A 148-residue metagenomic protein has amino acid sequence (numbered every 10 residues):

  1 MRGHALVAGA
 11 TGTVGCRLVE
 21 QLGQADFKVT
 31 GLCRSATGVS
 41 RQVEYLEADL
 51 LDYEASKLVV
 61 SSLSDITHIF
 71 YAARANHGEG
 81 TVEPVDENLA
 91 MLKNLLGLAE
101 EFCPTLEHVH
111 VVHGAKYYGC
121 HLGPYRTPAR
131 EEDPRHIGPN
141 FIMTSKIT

Functional and structural regions predicted by a protein language model:
R2-A25: N-terminal Rossmann NAD(P)H-binding glycine-rich loop of SDR-like oxidoreductase domains
H4, K28-V29, H108: Residues at the starts of beta-strands that form the adenosine-phosphate
A10, R34, G114: Cofactor-binding loop segments of dinucleotide-utilizing enzymes, especially the Rossmann-like FAD- and NAD(P)+-binding
G12, R74-N76, A115: Flexible cofactor-recognition loop at the NAD(P)H-binding site of Rossmann-like short-chain dehydrogenase/reductase
D26-G38: Conserved glycine-rich Rossmann-like NAD(P)H-binding loop of the short-chain dehydrogenase/reductase
T37-N94, E100: NAD(P)H-binding glycine-rich loop region in Rossmannoid oxidoreductase-like domains and their noncatalytic homologs
T67-Y71, E83-D86, A90-F141: Conserved Rossmann-fold NAD(P)-dependent oxidoreductase catalytic core, especially the SDR/UDP-sugar
